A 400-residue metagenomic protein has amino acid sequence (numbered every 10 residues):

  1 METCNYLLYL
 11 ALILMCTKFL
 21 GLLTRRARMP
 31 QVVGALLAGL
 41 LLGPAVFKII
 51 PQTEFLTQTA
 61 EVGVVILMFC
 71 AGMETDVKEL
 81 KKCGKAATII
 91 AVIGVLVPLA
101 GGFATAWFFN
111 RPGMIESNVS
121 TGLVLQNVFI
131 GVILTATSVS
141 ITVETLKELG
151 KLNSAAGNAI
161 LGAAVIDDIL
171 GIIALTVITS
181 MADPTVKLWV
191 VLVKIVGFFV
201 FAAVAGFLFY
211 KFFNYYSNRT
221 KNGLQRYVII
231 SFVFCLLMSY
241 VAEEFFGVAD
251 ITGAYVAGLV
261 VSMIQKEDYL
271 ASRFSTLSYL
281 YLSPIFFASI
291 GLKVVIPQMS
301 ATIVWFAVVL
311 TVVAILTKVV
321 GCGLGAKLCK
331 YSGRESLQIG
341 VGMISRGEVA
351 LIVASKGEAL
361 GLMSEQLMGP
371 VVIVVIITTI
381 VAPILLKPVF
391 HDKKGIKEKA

Functional and structural regions predicted by a protein language model:
M1-L12, Q52-F69, S120-T137, L192-V204 (+3 more regions): Structural signature of hydrophobic alpha-helical transmembrane segments
L10-F19, I169-Y269, T276-Y281, I285 (+1 more regions): Core mid-bundle transmembrane helix pairs that form the ion/substrate translocation pathway in diverse multi-pass
L14-K18, L40, P44, L67-G72 (+8 more regions): Alpha-helical transmembrane segments of multi-pass membrane proteins
F19, L23, K81-L149, I290 (+2 more regions): Transmembrane alpha-helices that form the ion-translocation and gating core of multi-pass ion transport proteins
T24-M29, I49-Q58, E74-I90, V119 (+7 more regions): Interfacial helix-loop-helix linkers and transmembrane-helix boundary segments in multi-pass membrane proteins
A35-P44, I90-A104, G162-L175, L224-Y240 (+2 more regions): Small-residue-rich segments of transmembrane alpha-helices in multi-pass membrane proteins, especially helix faces
A38-G43, T57-C83, T179, I251-M263 (+4 more regions): Hydrophobic transmembrane alpha-helices of secondary-active transporters and Na+-translocating membrane complexes
V77-K82, M114-E116, V143-I166, L170-G197 (+1 more regions): Alpha-helical transmembrane bundle and helix-membrane interface signal in multi-pass integral membrane proteins
